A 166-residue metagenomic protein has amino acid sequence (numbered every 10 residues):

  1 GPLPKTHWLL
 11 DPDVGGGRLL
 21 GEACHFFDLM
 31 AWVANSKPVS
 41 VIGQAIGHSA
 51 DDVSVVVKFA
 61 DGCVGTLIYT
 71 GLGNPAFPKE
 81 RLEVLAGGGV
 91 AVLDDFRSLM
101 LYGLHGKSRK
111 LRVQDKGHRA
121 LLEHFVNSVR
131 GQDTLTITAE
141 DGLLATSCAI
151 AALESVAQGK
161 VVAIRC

Functional and structural regions predicted by a protein language model:
G1-Q44, V64, G159: Predominantly a Rossmann-like dinucleotide-binding segment in NAD(P)-dependent oxidoreductases
W8, L122-V126: C-terminal helix-to-coil terminal segments
G17-L20, C24, P75, D115 (+2 more regions): Electropositive phosphate-/nucleotide-binding environments in soluble metabolic enzymes
H25, S49-S54, F59: Substrate-positioning beta->alpha
F26-F27, H118-E123, T146-I150: A general structural signal for well-ordered alpha-helical segments in protein cores
K37-V39, D51-V53, E80: Short beta-strand or tight-loop elements that sit immediately N-terminal to catalytic metal-binding acidic residues
A45-A50, D61-E123, T138: NAD(P)-dinucleotide binding in Rossmann-like oxidoreductases
A60, N127-C166: C-terminal helix-rich "cap/oligomerization" subdomain common to oxidoreductases
